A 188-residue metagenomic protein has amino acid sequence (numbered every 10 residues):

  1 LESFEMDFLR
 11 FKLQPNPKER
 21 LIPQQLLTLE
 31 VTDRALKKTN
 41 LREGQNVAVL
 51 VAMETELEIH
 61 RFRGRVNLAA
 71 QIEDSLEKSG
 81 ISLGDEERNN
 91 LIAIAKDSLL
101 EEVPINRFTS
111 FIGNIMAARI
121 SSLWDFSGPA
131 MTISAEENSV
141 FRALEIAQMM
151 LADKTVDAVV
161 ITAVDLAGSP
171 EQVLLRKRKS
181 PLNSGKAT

Functional and structural regions predicted by a protein language model:
L1-T188: Cys-dependent condensing catalytic cores that perform Claisen condensation/acyl-transfer in fatty-acid/polyketide
